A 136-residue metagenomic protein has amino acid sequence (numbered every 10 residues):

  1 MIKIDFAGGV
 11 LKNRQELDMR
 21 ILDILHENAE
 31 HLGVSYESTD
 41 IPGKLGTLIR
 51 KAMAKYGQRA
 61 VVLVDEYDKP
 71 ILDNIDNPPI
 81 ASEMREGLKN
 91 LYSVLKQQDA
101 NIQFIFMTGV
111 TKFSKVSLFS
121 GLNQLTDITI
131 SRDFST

Functional and structural regions predicted by a protein language model:
M1-T136: Phosphate-binding site recognition
